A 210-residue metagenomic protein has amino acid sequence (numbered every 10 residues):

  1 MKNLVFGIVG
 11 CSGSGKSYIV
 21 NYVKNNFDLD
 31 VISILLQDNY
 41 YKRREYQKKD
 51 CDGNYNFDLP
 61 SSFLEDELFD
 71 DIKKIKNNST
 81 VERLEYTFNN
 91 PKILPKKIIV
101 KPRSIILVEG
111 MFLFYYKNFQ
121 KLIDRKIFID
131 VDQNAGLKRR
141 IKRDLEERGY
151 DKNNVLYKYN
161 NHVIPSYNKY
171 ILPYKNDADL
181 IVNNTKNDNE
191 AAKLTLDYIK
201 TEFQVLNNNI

Functional and structural regions predicted by a protein language model:
S12: The conserved Walker
K16: Conserved lysine of the Walker
I19: Hydrophobic positions on the alpha1 helix immediately C-terminal to the Walker A/P-loop
D30-Y46: Short beta-strand-centered segment that lines the nucleotide-binding/catalytic pocket of NTP-utilizing
Y46-F88: Conserved nucleotide-sensing/catalytic segment adjacent to the nucleotide-binding pocket in NTP-handling enzymes
N77, K101-P102, K142-L145, I164-I210: NTP-dependent small-molecule kinase module
L94-E146: ATP-dependent NMP and nucleoside kinases share a basic, alpha-helical "lid"
